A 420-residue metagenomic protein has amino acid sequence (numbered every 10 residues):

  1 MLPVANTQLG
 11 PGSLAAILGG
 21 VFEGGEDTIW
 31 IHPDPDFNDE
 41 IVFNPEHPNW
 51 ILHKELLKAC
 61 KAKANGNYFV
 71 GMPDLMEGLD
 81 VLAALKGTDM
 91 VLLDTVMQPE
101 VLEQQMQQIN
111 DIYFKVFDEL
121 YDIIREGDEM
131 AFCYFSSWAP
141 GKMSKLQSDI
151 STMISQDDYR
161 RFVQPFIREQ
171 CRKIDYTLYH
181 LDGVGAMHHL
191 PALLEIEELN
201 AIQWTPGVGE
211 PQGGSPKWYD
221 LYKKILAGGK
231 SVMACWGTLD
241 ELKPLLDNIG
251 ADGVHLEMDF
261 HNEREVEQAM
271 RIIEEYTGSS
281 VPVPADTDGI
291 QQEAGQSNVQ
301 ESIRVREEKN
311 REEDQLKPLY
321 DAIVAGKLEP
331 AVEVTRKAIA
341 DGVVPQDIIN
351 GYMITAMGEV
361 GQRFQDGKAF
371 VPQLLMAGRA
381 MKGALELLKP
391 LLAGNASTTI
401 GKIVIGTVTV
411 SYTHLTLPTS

Functional and structural regions predicted by a protein language model:
M1-G12: Membrane helical hairpin/interfacial module
P3, P45-E293: Active-site loop segments of alpha/beta catalytic cores
G12-A15, G19-G24, T28-H32, G367: Extracytoplasmic/secretory soluble proteins
T28-H53: A gly/proline- and charged-residue-enriched helix-loop-helix capping module
L102-E103, H180, V404-S411: Active-site mouth loops of central-metabolism enzymes
N298-N395: Long amphipathic alpha-helical segments
L392-T409: Glycine/charge-rich, flexible interdomain linkers and switch-proximal surface loops that mediate coupling
T413-T419: Conserved small/polar residues in nucleotide/adenosyl-binding loops
